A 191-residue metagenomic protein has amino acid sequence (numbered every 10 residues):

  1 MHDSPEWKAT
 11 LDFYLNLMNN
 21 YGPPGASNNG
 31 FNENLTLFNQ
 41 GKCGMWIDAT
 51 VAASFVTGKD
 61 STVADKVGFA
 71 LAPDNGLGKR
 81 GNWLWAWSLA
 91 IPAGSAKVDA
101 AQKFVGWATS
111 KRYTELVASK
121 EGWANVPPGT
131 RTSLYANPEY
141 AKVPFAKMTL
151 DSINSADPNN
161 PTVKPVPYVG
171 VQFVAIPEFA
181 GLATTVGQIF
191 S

Functional and structural regions predicted by a protein language model:
M1-A9, G58-S61, L71-N82, S133-V143: Short, solvent-exposed loop/beta-turn-alpha elements that line the ligand-binding surface or hinge of extracytoplasmic
M1-N28, A72: Glycine-centered hinge/linker elements that transmit conformational signals in sensory and ligand-binding systems
A9-F13, A96-A108, L116-V117: Short amphipathic alpha-helical coupling segments at ligand-binding clamshell hinges and other catalytic/signaling
G25-Q40: Short helix-initiation/N-cap motifs at beta->coil->alpha
Q40-A49: Alpha-to-beta junction loops
L84-K97, L116: A bilobed periplasmic-binding-protein/Venus flytrap-type ligand-binding module shared by bacterial periplasmic
W107-T130: Periplasmic-binding protein-like
F145-S191: C-terminal capping/gating helix-and-loop segments adjacent to ligand/active sites or protein-protein/ligand interfaces
